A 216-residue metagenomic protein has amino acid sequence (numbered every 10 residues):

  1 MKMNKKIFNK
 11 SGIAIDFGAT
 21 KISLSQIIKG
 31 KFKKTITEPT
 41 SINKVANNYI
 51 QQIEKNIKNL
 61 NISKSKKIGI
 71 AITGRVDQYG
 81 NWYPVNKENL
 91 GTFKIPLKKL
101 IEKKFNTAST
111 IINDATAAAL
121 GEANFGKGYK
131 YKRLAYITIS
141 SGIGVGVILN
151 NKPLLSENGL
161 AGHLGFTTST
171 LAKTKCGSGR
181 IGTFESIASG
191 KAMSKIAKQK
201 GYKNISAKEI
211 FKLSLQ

Functional and structural regions predicted by a protein language model:
M3-S11, S23-I28, K33-I36, K44-A46 (+2 more regions): Glycine/GP-enriched mid-protein hinge/lid loop-to-helix segment characteristic of carbohydrate kinases
I7-I72, Y79: Conserved phosphate-binding loops in N-terminal lobes of ATP-dependent enzymes of the actin/Hsp70/sugar-kinase
D16-G18, D77, D114, N150: Acidic active-site catalytic centers that drive phospho-/nucleotidyl reactions and related ester hydrolyses
S41-E54, K66-I68, G74-R133: Glycine-rich phosphate-binding loop and adjoining helix at the ATP-binding site of ATP-dependent phosphoryl-transfer
I57, K98, S194: Generic structural marker for isolated residues within well-ordered, non-membrane alpha-helices of soluble domains
